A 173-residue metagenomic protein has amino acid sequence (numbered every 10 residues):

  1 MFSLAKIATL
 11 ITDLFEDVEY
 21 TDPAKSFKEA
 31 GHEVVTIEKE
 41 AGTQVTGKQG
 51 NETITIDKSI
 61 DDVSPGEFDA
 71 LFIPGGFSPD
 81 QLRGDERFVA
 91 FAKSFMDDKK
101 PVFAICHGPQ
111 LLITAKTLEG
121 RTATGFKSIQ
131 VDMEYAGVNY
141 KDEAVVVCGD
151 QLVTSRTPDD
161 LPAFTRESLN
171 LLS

Functional and structural regions predicted by a protein language model:
M1-V102, L111-E119, Q130-S173: Extended, subdomain-level signal for the structured scaffold at the beginning of enzyme domains
I105-H107: Short, thiol/selenol-centered motifs that function as redox-active sites or metal-ligating centers
A123: Anionic-ligand binding patches
